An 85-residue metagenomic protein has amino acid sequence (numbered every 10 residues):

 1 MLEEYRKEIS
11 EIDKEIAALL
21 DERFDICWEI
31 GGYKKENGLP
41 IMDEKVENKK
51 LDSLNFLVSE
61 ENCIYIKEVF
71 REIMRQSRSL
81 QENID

Functional and structural regions predicted by a protein language model:
M1-D85: Domain-level signature for soluble enzymes in the chorismate/prephenate branch of the shikimate pathway
